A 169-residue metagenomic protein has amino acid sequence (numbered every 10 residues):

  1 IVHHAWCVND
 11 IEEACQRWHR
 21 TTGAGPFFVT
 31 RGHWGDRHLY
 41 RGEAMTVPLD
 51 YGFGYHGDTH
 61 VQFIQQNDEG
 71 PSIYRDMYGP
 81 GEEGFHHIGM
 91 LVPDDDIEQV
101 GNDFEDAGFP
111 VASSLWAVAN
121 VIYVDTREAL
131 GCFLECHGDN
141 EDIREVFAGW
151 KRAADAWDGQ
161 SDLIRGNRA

Functional and structural regions predicted by a protein language model:
I1-V2, W6-V29, R41-P110, D125-A169: Glyoxalase I/VOC metalloenzyme domain signal
H33-L39: Short, charge-patterned binding micro-sites
A117-N120: Short acidic/glycine-enriched loop/turn segments that link adjacent beta-strands
